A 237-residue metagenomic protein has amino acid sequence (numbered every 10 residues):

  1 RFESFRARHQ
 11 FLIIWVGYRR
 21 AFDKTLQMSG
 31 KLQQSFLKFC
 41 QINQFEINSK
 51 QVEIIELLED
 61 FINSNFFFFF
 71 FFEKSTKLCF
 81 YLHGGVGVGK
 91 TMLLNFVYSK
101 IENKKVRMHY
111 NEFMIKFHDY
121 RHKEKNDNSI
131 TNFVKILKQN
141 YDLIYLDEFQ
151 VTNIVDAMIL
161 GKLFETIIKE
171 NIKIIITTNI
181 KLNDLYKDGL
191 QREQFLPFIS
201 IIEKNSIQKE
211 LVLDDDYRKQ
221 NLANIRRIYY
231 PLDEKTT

Functional and structural regions predicted by a protein language model:
R1, R20-A21: Short, positively charged low-complexity motifs
Q44-F68: N-terminal pre-Walker A segment at the start of P-loop NTPase domains
L82: Hydrophobic anchor at the beta1->P-loop junction of P-loop NTPases
K90: Conserved lysine of the Walker
L93: Hydrophobic positions on the alpha1 helix immediately C-terminal to the Walker A/P-loop
M108-K138: Short glycine-rich substrate-engagement loop in P-loop NTPases that contacts/grips substrate
N126-M158: Conserved nucleotide-sensing/catalytic segment adjacent to the nucleotide-binding pocket in NTP-handling enzymes
T152-I228: Replace "adjacent to P-loop NTPase cores in ATP/GTP-dependent enzymes" with "adjacent to NTP-binding cores
